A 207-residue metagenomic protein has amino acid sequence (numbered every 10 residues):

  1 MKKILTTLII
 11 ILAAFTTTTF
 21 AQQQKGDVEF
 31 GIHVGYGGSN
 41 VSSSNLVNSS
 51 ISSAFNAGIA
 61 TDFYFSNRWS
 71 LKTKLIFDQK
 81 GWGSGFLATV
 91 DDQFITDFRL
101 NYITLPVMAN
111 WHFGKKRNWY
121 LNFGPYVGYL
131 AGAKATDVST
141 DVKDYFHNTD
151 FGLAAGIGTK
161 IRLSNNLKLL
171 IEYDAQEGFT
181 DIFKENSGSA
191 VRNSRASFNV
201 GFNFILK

Functional and structural regions predicted by a protein language model:
F20-F63, L71, N203-K207: Short glycine/proline- and aromatic-enriched beta-strand/turn motifs that initiate or cap beta-hairpins
K25, S66, G114-K116, R162-N166 (+1 more regions): Outer-membrane beta-barrel channels and translocator barrels
G26-V28, S49-F55, R99-I103, H147-L153 (+1 more regions): Residues that define the transmembrane beta-barrel architecture of outer-membrane proteins
V28-I32, L71-T73, L105, W119-V127 (+3 more regions): Transmembrane beta-strands of outer-membrane beta-barrel proteins
H33, I161-L163, R192-K207: Outer-membrane beta-barrel "beta-signal"
Y36-N40, F77-G81, V127-A131, A175-D181 (+1 more regions): Transmembrane beta-strands of outer-membrane beta-barrel pores
S42-N48, G83-V90, A133-T140, I182-G188: Outer-membrane beta-barrel translocator domains and adjoining extracellular loop/strand segments of Gram-negative
T61-F63, W111-F113, Y129, T159-I161 (+2 more regions): Residue-level signature of outer-membrane beta-barrel architecture
